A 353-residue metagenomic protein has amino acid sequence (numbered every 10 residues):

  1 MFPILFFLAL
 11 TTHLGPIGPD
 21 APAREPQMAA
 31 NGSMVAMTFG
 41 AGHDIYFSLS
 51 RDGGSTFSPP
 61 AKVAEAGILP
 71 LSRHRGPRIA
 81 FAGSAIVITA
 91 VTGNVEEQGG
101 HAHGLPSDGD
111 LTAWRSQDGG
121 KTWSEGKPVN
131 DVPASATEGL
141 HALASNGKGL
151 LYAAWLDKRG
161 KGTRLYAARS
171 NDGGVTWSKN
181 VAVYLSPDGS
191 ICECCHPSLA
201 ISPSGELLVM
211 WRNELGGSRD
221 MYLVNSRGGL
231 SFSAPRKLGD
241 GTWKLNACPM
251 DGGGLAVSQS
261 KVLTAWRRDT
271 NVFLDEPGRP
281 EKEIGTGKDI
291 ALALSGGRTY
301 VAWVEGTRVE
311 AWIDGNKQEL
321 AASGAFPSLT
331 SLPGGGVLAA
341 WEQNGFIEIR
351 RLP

Functional and structural regions predicted by a protein language model:
F2-L10: Sec-dependent N-terminal signal peptides
L10-P353: Extracellular, repeat-based ectodomains that mediate carbohydrate processing or recognition
